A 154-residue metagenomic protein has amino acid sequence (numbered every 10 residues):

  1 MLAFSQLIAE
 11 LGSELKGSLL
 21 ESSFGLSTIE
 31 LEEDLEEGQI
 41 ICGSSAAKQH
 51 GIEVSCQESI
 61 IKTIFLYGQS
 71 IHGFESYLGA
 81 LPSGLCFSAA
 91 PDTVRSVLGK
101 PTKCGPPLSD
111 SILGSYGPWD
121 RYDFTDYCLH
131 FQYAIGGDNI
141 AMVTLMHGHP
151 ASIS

Functional and structural regions predicted by a protein language model:
M1-Q6, I71-S76: A short, surface-exposed helix-loop junction/capping segment
L2-Q6, L11-I60, C86-S154: A cross-family detector of function-defining hotspots
S55-I71: An N-terminal amphipathic alpha-helical segment
S76-L85: Short histidine-centered catalytic/ligand-binding loop motif
